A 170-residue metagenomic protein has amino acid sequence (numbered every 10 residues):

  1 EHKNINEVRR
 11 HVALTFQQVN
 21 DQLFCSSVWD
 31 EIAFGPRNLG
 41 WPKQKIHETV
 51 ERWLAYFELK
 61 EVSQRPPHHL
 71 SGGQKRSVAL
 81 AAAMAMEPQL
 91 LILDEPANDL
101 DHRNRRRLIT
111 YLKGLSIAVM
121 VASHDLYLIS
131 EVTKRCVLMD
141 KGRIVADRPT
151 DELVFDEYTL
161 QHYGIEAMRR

Functional and structural regions predicted by a protein language model:
Q44-V62: Conserved ABC ATPase "signature" region
P66-L70, Q74: Conserved ABC ATPase signature
E87: Conserved catalytic motifs of ABC-family nucleotide-binding domains
L91-D94: Catalytic Walker B motif of ABC-type/P-loop ATPase nucleotide-binding domains
S123-H124: H-loop/switch region of ABC-family ATPase nucleotide-binding domains
I129-E131: A short, surface-exposed alpha-helical micro-motif characterized by mixed small hydrophobic and charged/polar residues
R143-I165: Conserved beta-strand-loop-alpha-helix hinge in the C-terminal portion of ABC ATPase nucleotide-binding domains
